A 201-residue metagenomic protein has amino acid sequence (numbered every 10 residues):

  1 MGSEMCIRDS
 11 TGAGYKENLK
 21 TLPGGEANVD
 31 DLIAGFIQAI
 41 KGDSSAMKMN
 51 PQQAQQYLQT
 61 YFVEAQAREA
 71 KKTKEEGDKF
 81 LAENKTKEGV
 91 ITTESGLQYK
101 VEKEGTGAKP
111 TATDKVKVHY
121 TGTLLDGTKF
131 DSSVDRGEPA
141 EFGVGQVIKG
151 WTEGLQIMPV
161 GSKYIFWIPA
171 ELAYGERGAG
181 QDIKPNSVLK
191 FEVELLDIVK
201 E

Functional and structural regions predicted by a protein language model:
M1-C6: Short, small-residue-biased leader/transition segments that mark boundaries at the very start of proteins
D9-K79: Non-catalytic extracellular/periplasmic "stalk" and linker regions immediately N-terminal to catalytic or recognition
N18-L22, N84-V90, T128-F130: Intrinsically disordered, low-complexity boundary segments flanking structured domains
L58, L81, T152-L155: A generic alpha-helix structural signal
F62-G105, P110: Long amphipathic N-terminal alpha/beta scaffold segment
V90-K200: Core FKBP-type peptidyl-prolyl cis-trans isomerase
